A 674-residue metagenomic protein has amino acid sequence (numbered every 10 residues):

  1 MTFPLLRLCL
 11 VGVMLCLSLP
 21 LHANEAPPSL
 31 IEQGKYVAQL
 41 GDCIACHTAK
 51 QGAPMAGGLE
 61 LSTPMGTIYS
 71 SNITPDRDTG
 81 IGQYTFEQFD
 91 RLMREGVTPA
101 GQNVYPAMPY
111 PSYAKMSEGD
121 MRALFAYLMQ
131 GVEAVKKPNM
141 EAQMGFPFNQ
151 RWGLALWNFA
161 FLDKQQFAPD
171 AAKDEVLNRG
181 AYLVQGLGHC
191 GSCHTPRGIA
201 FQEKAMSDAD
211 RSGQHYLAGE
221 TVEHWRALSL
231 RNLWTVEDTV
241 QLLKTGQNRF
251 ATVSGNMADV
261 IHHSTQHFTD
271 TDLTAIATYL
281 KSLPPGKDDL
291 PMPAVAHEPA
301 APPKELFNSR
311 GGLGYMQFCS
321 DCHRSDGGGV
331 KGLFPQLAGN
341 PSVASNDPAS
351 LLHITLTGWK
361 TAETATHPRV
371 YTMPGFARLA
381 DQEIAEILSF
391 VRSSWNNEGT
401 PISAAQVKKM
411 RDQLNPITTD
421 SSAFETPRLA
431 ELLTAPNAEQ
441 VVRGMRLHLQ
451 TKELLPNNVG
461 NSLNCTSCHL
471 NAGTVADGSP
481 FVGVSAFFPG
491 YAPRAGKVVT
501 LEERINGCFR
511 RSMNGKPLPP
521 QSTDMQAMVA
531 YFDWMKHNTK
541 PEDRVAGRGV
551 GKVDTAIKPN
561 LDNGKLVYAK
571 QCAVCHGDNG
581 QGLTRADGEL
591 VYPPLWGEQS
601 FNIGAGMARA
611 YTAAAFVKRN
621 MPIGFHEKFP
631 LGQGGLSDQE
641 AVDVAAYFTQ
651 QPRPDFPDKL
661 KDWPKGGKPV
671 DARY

Functional and structural regions predicted by a protein language model:
M1-L30, I68-S71, L92-A100, G119-D174 (+7 more regions): Post-cleavage N-terminal segment of exported redox proteins
N24-E25, K35, Y371: Boundary of Sec targeting at the N-terminus
P28-A49, A53-S62, L156-F159, A168-G198 (+8 more regions): Sequence/structural segment immediately N-terminal to covalent heme-attachment motifs in c-type and related
E32-Q33, L40, T48, A53-G80 (+12 more regions): Sequence context of c-type cytochrome heme-c attachment sites
A38, Y84, F89, Y127 (+8 more regions): Conserved hydrophobic/aromatic "anchor" residues that stabilize well-ordered secondary structure elements
T48-A49, P54-L59, Q102-V104, V135-A142 (+11 more regions): Short, solvent-exposed loop/turn and secondary-structure capping segments
L61, T67-Q83, Q88, R94-G119 (+12 more regions): Axial heme c-ligation environment in periplasmic c-type cytochrome domains
S62-I68, Q143-Q165, D170-A171, A181 (+14 more regions): Primarily the internal scaffold of c-type cytochrome electron-transfer domains, especially repeated/multiheme c-type
